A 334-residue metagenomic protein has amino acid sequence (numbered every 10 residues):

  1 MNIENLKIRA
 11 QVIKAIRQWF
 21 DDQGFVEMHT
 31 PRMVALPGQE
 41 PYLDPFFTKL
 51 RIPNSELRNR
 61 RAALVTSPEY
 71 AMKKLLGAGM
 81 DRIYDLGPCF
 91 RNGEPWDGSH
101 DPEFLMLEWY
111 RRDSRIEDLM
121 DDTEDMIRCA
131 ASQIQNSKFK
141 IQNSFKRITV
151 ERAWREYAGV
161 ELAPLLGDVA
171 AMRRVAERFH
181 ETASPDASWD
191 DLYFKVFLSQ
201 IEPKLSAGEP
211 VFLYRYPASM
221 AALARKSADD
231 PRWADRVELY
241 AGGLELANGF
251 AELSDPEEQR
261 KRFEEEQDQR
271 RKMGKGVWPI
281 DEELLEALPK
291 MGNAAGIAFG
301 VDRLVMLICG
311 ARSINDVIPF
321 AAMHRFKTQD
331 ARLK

Functional and structural regions predicted by a protein language model:
M1, K49-R60, A130-S144, F326-K334: Short, basic, low-complexity termini and linkers enriched in Ser/Thr/Gly/Pro that act as targeting/leader peptides
M1-D118, R128, E202, M306: Class II aminoacyl-tRNA synthetase-like tRNA-binding/catalytic domains
L6-A10, K14, D22, E27 (+15 more regions): Conserved structured core elements
P45-L50, P68, R82-P185: Extended, charged alpha-beta segments that form solvent-exposed binding/catalytic grooves in nucleic-acid-handling
R112-R115, G159, G242, Q269 (+1 more regions): Short, well-ordered loop/turn and helix-capping segments at boundaries between secondary-structure elements and domains
C129, Q133-G243, E265-M291: Metal-assisted phosphate- and nucleotidyl-transfer catalytic regions
P256-K327: Active-site pocket scaffolds in enzymes
